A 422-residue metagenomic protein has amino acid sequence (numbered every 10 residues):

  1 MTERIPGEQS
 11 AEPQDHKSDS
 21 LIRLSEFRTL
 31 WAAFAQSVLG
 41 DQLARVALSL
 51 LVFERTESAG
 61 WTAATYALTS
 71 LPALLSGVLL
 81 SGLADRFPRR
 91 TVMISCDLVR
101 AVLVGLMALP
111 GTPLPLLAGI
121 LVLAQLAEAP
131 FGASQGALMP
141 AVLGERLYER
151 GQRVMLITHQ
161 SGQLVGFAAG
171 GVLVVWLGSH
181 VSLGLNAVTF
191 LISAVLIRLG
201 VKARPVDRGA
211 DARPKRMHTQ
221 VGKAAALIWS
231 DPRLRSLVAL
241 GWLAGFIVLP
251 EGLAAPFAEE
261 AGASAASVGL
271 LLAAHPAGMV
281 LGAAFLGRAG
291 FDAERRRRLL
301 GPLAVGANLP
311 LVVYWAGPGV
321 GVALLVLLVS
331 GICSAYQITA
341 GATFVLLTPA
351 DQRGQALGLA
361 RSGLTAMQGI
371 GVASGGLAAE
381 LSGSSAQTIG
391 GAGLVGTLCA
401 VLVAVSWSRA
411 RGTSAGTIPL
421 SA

Functional and structural regions predicted by a protein language model:
T2-A422: Alpha-helical transmembrane-bundle signature of multi-pass membrane transport and export proteins
